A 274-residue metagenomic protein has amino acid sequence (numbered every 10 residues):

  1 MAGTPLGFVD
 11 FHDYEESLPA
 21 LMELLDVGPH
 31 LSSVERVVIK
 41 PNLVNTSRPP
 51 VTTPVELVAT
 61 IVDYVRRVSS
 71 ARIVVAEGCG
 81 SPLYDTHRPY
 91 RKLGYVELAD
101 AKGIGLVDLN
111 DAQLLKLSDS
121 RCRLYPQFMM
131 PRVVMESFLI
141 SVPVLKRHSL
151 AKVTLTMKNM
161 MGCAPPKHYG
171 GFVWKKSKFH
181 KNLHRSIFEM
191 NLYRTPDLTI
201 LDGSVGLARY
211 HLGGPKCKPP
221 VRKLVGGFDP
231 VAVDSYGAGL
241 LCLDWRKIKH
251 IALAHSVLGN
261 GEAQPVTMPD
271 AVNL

Functional and structural regions predicted by a protein language model:
M1-L274: N-terminal and secondary-structure boundary signal
